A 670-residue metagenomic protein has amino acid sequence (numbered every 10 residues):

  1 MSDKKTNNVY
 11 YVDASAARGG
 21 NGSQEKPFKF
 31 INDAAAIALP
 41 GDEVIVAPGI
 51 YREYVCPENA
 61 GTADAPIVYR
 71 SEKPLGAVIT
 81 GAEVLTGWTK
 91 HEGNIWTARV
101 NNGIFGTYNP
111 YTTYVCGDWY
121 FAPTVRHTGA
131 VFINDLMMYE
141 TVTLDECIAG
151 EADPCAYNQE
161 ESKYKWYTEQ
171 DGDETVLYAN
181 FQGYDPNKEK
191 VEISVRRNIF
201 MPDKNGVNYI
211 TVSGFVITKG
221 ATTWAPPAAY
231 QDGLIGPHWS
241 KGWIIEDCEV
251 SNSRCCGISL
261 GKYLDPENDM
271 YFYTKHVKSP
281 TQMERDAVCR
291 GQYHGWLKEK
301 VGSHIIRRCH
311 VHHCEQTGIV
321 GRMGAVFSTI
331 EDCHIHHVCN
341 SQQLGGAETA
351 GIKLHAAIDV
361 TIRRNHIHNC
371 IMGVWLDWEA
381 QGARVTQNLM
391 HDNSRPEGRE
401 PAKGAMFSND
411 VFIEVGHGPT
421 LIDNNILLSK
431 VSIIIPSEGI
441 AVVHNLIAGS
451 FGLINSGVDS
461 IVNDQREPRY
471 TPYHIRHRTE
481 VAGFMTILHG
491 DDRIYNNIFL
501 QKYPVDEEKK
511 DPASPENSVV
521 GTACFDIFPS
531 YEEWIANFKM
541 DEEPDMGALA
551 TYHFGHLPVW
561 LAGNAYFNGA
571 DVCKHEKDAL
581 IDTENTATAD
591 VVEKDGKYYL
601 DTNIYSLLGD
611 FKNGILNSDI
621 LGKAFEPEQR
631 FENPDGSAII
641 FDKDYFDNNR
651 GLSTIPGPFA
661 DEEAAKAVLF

Functional and structural regions predicted by a protein language model:
M1-K5: Bacterial Sec-dependent signal peptides at the C-terminal "C-region" and cleavage site
T6-W239, I244, E249-W296, D464 (+3 more regions): Extracellular polysaccharide-degrading/modifying enzymes targeting complex plant/algal/animal polysaccharides
I45, G236, G318-V320, V374-W375 (+1 more regions): Short catalytic-loop micro-motif centered on adjacent basic/acidic residues
N208-A221, K241-C255, D265-G291, K298-T317 (+9 more regions): Right-handed parallel beta-helix
Q231, E315, E348: Beta-rich catalytic cores
D410-G416, S432-P436, A482-T486, A550-G555: Short, contiguous acidic/charged loop-to-helix segments that flank catalytic cores in large enzymes
V458, H474: A conserved amphipathic helix/loop scaffold that creates a polar/acidic microenvironment used either to coordinate
